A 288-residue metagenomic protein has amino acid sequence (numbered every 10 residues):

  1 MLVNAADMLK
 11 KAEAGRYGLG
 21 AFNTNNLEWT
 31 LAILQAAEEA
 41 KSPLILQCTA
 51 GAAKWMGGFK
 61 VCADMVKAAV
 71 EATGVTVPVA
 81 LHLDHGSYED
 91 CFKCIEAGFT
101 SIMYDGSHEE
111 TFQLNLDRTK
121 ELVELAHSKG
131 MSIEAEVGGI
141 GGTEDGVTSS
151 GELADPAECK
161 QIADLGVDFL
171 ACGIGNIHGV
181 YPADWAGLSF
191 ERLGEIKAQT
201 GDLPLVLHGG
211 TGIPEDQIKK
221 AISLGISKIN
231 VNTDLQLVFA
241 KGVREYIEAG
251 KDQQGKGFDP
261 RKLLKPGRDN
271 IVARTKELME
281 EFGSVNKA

Functional and structural regions predicted by a protein language model:
V3-K11, L27-A52, F59-T76, H85-L203 (+4 more regions): Alpha/beta enzyme core
N4-G20, G257-R261: Generic N-terminal amphipathic, Lys/Arg-enriched alpha-helix
Y17-N25, A50-K54, K262, P266: A short N-terminal beta->alpha junction/helix N-cap motif
L19-N23, L81-H82, L205-H208, N230: Short catalytic-loop micro-motif centered on adjacent basic/acidic residues
L81, K241, G250: Glycine-rich nucleotide/cofactor/substrate-binding loop typically near the N-terminus or early in the first domain
I174, G209-T211, T233: Active-site proximal loops enriched in glycine and acidic residues that flank catalytic Cys/His/Asp and coordinate
I247-A288: Extended, intrinsically disordered, low-complexity segments
